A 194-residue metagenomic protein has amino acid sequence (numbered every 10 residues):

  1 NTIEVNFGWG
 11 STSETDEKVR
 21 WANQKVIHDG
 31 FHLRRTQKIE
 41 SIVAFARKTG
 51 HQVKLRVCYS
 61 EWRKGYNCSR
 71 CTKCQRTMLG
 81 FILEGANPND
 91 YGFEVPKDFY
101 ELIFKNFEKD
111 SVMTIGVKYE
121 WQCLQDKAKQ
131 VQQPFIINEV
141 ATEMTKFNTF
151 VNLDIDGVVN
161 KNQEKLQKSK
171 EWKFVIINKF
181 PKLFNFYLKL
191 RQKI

Functional and structural regions predicted by a protein language model:
N1-V175, K179-I194: Nucleotide-activated chemistry modules centered on ATP-dependent adenylation/adenylyltransferase
